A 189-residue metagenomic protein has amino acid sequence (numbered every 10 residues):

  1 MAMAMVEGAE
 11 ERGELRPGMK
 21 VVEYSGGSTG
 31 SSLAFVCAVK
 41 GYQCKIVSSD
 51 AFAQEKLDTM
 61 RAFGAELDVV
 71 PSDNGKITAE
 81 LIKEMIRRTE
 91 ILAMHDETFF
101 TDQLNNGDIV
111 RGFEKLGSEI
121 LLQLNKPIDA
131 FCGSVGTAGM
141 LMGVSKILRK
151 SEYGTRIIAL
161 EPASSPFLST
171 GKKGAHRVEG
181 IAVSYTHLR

Functional and structural regions predicted by a protein language model:
M1-P17: Positively charged, low-complexity intrinsically disordered leader regions
L15-S49, I128-M140: A short, small-residue-rich loop immediately preceding and capping a beta-strand
T29-T89, L168-A182: Active-site-proximal loop->helix
I46-S49, I158-P162: Short internal beta-strands
H95-V135: Active-site/ligand-binding-proximal alpha/beta "capping" segment
N105-N106, G136-G139, E161-P166, K172: Glycine-rich beta-alpha junction loops
T186-H187: Conserved small/polar residues in nucleotide/adenosyl-binding loops
